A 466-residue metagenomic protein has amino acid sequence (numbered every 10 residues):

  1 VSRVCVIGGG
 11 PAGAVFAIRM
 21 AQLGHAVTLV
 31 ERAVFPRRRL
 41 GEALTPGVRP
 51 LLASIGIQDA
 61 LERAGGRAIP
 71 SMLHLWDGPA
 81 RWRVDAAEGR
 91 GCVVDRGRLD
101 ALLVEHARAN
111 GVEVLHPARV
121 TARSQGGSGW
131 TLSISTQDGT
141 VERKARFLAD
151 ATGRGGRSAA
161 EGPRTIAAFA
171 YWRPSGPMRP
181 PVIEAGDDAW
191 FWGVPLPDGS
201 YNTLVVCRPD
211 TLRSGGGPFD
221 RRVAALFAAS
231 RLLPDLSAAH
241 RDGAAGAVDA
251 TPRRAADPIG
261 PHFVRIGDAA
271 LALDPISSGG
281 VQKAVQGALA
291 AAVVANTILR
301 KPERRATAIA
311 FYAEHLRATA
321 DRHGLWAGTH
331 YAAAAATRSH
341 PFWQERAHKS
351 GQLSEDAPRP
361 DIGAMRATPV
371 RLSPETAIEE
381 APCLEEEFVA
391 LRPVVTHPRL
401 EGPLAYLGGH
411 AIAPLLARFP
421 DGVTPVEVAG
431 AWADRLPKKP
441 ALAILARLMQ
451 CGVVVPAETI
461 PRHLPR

Functional and structural regions predicted by a protein language model:
V1-G10: Beta1/beta-strand and adjacent pyrophosphate-binding region of the FAD-binding site in flavoprotein oxidoreductases
G13-A14: N-terminal Rossmann-fold NAD(P) dinucleotide-binding loop
A21-L40: Glycine-rich FAD pyrophosphate-binding loop
S54-A101: A conserved beta-strand/loop capping segment in the N-terminal third of enzymes that catalyze redox or closely related
A64, P163, R213-V294, I298-R300 (+2 more regions): FAD/FMN-dependent oxidoreductases across multiple families
H106-A238: Predominantly flavin-linked oxidoreductase catalytic cores and closely associated redox partners
S350-R418, L442, A446, V455-R466: Acidic, low-complexity/disordered tracts enriched in E/D and polar residues
G422-W432: Short acidic, hydrophobic short linear motifs in intrinsically disordered regions
